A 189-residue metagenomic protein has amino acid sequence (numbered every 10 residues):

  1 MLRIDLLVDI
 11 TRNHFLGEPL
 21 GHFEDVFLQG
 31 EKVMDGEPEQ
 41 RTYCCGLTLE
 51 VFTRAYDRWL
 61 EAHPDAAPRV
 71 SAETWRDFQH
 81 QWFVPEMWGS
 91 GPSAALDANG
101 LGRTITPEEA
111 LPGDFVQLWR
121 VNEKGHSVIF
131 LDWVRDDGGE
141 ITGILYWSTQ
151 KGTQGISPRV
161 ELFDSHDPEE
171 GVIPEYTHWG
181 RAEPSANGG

Functional and structural regions predicted by a protein language model:
M1-P85: N-terminal capping segments
V8, R12, L16, E24-L28 (+6 more regions): Low-complexity, compositionally biased segments
H14, E18, F27, Y43 (+6 more regions): Generic detector of intrinsically disordered, low-complexity, polar/charged segments
P19-V26, D35, Y56, E108-L111 (+2 more regions): Aromatic-enriched hydrophobic runs in primary sequence
R58-E61, V134-E140, I173-P174: Alpha-helix termini
P68-Q154: ...with weaker cross-activation on analogous glycine-rich loops/strands in unrelated enzymes
T142-G189: Low-complexity, Gly/Ser/Thr/Pro-rich intrinsically disordered linker/tail segments
